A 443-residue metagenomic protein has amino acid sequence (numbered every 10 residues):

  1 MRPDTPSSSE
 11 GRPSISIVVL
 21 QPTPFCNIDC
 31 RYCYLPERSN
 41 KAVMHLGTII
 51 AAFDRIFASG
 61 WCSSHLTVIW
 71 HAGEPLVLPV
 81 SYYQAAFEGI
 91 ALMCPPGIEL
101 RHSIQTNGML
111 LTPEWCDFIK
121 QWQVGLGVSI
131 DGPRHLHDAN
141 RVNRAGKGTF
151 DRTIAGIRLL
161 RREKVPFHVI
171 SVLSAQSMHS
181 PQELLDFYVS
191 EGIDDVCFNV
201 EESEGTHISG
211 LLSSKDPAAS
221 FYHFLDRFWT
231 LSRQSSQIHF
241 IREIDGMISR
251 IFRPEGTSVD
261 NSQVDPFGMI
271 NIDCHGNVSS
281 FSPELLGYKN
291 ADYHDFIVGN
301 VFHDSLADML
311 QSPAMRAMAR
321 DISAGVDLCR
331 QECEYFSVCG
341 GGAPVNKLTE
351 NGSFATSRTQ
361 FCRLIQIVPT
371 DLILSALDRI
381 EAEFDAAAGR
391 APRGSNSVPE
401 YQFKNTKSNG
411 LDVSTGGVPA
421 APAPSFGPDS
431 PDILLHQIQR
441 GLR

Functional and structural regions predicted by a protein language model:
M1-V19, S63: N-terminal [4Fe-4S]-dependent radical SAM core
R2-T5, H275, L286-K289, F296 (+2 more regions): Radical SAM enzyme core and accessory elements
R12-G47: Canonical Radical SAM [4Fe-4S] cluster-binding loop centered on the CxxxCxxC motif and its immediate flanking residues
F53-I69, L78-P217: Radical SAM/AdoMet-radical enzyme domain recognition
L184-F187, E191-T257: Long, K/E/R/D-enriched contiguous segments that form extended
A219-I251, E284-Q331: C-terminal accessory region of radical SAM enzymes
Q263-P266: Short, small/polar residue-rich loop motifs at catalytic or cofactor-binding pockets
